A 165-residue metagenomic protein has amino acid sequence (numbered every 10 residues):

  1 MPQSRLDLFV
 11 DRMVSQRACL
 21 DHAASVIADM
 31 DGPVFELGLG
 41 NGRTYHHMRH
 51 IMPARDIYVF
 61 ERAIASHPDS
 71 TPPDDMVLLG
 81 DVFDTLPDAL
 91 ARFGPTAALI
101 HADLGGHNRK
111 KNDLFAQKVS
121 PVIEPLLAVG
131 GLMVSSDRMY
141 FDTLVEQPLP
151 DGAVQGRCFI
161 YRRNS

Functional and structural regions predicted by a protein language model:
M1-G32: Class I SAM-dependent methyltransferase Rossmann-like catalytic core, especially the SAM/SAH-binding loop
A28, M52, F93-G94, L126-L127: A generic alpha-to-beta junction signature in SAM-dependent methyltransferases
E36: Class I SAM-dependent methyltransferase core
G42-H46: Glycine-rich SAM-binding Motif I of class I
H50-D56: Conserved S-adenosyl-L-methionine
F60-G94: S-adenosyl-L-methionine
P95-G105: Short SAM/SAH-binding signature in class I
G106-S165: C-terminal substrate-binding/active-site "lid" region of AdoMet-derived donor-dependent transferases
